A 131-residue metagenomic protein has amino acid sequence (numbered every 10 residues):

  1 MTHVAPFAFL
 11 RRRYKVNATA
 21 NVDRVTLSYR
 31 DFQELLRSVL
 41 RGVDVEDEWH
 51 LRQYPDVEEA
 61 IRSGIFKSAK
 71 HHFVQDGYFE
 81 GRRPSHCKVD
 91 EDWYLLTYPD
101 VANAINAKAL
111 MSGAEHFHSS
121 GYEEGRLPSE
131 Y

Functional and structural regions predicted by a protein language model:
T2-Y131: Charge-rich, low-complexity intrinsically disordered regions
